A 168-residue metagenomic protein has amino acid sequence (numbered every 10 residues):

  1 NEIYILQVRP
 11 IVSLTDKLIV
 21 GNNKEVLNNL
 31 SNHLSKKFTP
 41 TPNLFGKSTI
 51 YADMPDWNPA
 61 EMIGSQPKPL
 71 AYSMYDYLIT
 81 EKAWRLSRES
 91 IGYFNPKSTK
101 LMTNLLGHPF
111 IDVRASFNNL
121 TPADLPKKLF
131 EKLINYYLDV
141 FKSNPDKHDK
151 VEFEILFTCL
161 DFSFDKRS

Functional and structural regions predicted by a protein language model:
E2-S168: Hydrophobic beta/alpha structural segments that scaffold and line small-molecule/cofactor pockets of phosphate-handling
